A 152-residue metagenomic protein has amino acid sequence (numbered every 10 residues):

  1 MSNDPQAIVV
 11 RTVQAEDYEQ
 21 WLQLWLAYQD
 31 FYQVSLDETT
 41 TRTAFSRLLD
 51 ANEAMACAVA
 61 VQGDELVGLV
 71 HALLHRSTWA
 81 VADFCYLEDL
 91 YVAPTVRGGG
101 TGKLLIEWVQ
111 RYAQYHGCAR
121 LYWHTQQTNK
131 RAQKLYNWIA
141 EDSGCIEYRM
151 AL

Functional and structural regions predicted by a protein language model:
V9-Q23: A short beta-loop-alpha structural element at the N-terminal edge of CoA-dependent acyl/N-acetyltransferase catalytic
L22-R47: Conserved GNAT-fold acetyl-CoA-binding loop/helix
R47-A58, Y86: A short helix-loop-beta-strand connector motif used in the catalytic cores of GNAT acetyltransferases and, in some
V59, E65-L74: Conserved beta-strand in the GNAT
H75-L87, R97, G144: A conserved beta-turn-beta hairpin within the catalytic core of GNAT-like acetyltransferases that forms part
V96, G100-W108: Conserved acetyl-CoA pyrophosphate-binding loop and the N-cap/start of the following alpha-helix in GNAT-like
K103, Y115, Q127-I146, M150: Conserved active-site alpha-helix within GNAT-family acetyltransferase domains
Q114-H124: Conserved GNAT acetyl-CoA-binding A-motif
